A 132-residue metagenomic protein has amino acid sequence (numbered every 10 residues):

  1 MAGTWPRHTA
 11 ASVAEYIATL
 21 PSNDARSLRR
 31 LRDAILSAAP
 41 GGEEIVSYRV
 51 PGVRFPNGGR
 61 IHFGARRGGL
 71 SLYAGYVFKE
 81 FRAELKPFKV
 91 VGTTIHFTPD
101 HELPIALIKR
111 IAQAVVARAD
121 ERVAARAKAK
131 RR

Functional and structural regions predicted by a protein language model:
M1-R132: Charge-dense, helix-prone N-terminal extensions
